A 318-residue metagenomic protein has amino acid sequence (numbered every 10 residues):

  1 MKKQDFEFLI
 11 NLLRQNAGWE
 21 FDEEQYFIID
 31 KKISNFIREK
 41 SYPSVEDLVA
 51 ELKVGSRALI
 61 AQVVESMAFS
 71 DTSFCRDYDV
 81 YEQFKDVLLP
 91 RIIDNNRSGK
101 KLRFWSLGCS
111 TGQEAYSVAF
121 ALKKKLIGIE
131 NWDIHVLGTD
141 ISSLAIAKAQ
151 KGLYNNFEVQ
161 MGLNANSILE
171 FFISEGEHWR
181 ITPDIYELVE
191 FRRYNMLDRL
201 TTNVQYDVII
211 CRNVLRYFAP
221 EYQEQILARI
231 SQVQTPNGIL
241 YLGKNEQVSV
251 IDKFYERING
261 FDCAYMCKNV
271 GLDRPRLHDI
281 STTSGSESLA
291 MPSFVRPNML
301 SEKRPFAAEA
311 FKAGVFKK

Functional and structural regions predicted by a protein language model:
K2-W105: Conserved AdoMet
K100-E114, H135-L137: Conserved class I S-adenosyl-L-methionine
T111-I129: Conserved SAM-binding loop of SAM-dependent methyltransferases across substrates and taxa, primarily the Class I
I127-I210, V214-F218, Y222, V248-S249: Extended basic-aromatic, gly/pro-enriched interface segments that bind polyanionic ligands
E224-P236: A short glycine-rich, Lys/Arg-flanked "PGG" loop and its adjoining helix->strand segment in the class I
P236-K244: Conserved beta-strand signature within the Rossmann-like core of class I S-adenosyl-L-methionine
K253-K317: Core SAM-dependent methyltransferase catalytic element
